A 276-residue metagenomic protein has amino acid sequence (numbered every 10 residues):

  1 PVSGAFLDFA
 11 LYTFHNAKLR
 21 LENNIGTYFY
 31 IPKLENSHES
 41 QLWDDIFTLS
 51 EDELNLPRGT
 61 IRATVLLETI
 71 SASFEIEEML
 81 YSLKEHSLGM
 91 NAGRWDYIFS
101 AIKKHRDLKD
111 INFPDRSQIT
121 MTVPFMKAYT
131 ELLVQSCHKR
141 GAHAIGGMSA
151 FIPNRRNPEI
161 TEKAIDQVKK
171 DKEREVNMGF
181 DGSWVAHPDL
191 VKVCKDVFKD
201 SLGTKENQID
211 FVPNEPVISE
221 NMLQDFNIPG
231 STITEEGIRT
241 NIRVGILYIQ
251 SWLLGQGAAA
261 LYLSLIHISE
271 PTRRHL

Functional and structural regions predicted by a protein language model:
P1-S40: Active-site beta->alpha loop and helix N-cap motifs at the rims of alpha/beta catalytic domains
R20-I25, N55-I61, E85: Short helix-terminating capping/connector loops at secondary-structure junctions
Y30-H38, T64-E68, N91: Catalytic beta/alpha-barrel core
N36-D45, A72: Active-site-adjacent beta->alpha loops and helix N-cap segments on the catalytic face of soluble alpha/beta enzymes
D45-T48, D52-N55: Hydrophobic, small-residue-rich alpha-helical packing segments that form membrane-like cores
P57-G59, L66, I70-D189, V193-F198 (+2 more regions): Catalytic alpha/beta core domains of metabolic enzymes, predominantly
A258-L265: Catalytic grooves of carbohydrate-active enzymes
I266-L276: Single conserved hydrophobic/aromatic residue that forms the stacking wall/gate of nucleotide- or nucleobase-binding
